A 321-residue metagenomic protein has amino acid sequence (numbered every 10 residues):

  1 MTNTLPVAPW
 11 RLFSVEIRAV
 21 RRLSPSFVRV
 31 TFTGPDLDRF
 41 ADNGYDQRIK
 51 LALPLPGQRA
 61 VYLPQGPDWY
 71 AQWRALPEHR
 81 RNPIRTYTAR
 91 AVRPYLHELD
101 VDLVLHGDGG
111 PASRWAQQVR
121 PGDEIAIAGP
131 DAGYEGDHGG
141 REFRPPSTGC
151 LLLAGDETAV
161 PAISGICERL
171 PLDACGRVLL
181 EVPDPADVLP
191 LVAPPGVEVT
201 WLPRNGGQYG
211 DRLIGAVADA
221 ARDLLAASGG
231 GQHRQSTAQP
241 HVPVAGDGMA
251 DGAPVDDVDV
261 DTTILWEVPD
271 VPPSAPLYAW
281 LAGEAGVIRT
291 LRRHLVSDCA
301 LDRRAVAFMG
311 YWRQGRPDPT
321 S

Functional and structural regions predicted by a protein language model:
M1-S321: Extended, composition-driven regions rather than compact fold-specific motifs
